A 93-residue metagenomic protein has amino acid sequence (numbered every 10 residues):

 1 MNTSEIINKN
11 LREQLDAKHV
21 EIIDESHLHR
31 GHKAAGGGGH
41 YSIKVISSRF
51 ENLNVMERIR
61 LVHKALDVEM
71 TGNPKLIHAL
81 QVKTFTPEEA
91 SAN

Functional and structural regions predicted by a protein language model:
N2-K33: N-terminal first-folded block
I23, K44-I46, K83-F85: Solvent-exposed beta-strand sheet faces enriched in polar/charged residues
R30-A34, A90-N93: Short, solvent-exposed polar/charged micro-motifs at secondary-structure junctions
A35-G39, P74-L76: A generic structural micro-feature
G36-G37, V45-M56: A short interface-forming secondary-structure element
R60-N93: C-terminal structural segments of small proteins and small subunits
